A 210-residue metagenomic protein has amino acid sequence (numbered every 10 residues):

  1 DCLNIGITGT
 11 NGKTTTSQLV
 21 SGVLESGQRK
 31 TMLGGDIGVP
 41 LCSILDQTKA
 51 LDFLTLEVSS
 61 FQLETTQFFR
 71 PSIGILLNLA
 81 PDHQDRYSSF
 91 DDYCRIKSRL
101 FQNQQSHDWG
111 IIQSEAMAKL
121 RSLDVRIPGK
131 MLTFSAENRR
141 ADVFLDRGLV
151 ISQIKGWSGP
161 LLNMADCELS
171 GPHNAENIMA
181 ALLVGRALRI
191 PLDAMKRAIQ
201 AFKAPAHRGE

Functional and structural regions predicted by a protein language model:
D1-S114, A118-K130, F144, G185: Phosphate-binding loop of NTP-binding sites
F90-D91, G129-E210: Adenine nucleotide phosphate-binding catalytic loops in nucleotide-utilizing enzymes
